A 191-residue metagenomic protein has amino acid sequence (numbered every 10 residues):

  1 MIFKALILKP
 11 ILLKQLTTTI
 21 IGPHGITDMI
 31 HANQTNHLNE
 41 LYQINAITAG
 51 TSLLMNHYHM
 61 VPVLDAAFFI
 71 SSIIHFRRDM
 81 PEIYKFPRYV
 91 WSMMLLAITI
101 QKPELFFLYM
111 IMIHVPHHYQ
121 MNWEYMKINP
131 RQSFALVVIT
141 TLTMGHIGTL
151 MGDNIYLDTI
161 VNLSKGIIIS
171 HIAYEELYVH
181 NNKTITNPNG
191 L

Functional and structural regions predicted by a protein language model:
M1-N45: N-terminal signal-anchor/initial transmembrane insertion module of eukaryotic multi-pass membrane proteins
I11-P23, V61-I74, P103-V115, D158-I168: Hydrophobic core segments of alpha-helical transmembrane domains in multi-pass membrane proteins
P23-Q34, S71-I83, P116-Y125, S170-N182: C-terminal ends of transmembrane helices
I30, Q34-L38, T51-I100: Membrane-interface helix-loop-helix junctions at boundaries between adjacent transmembrane segments
N33-I47, P81-M94, K127-I139, N187-G190: Juxtamembrane helix-loop boundaries in multi-pass membrane proteins
G50-Y58, L95-F107, V137-I155: Hydrophobic alpha-helical transmembrane segments in multi-pass integral membrane proteins
K85-V115, Y119-Q120, E124: Hydrophobic transmembrane alpha-helical segments that form the core helix bundle of multi-pass membrane enzymes
M121, R131-L191: C-terminal transmembrane-bundle signature of multipass membrane proteins, characterized by strong activation on
